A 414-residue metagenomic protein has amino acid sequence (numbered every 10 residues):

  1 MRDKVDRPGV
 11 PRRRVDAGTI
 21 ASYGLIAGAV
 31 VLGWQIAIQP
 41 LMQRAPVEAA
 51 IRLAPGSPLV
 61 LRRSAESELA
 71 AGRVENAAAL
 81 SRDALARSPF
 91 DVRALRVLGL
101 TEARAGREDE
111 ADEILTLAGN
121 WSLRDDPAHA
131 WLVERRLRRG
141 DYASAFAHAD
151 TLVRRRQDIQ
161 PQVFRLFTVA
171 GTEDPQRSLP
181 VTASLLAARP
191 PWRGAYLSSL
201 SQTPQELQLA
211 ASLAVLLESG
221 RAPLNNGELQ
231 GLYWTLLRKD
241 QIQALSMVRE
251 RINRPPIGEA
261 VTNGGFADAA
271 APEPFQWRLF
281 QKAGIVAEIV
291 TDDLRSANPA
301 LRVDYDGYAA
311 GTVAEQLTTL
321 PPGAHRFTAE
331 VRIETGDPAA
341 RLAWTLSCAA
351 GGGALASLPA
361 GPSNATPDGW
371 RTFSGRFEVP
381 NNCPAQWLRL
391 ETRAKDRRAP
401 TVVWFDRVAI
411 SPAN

Functional and structural regions predicted by a protein language model:
G9, R13-R44, D158, A183-N414: Extracellular and organelle-lumenal recognition/adhesion modules and their flexible linkers in secreted
L32-L80, F90: Alpha-helical segment of the N-proximal tetratricopeptide repeat
P46-I51, N76-R82, D109-L117, A143-L152 (+3 more regions): Alpha-helical repeat scaffolds
L53, R87, W121, R155-R156 (+2 more regions): Structural marker of alpha-solenoid helical repeat scaffolds
R62-R63, R93-V97, E113, D126-E134 (+4 more regions): Alpha-solenoid helical repeat scaffolds
E68, E102, R136, F167-G171 (+2 more regions): Residue at a conserved register position within TPR or TPR-like alpha-solenoid repeats
